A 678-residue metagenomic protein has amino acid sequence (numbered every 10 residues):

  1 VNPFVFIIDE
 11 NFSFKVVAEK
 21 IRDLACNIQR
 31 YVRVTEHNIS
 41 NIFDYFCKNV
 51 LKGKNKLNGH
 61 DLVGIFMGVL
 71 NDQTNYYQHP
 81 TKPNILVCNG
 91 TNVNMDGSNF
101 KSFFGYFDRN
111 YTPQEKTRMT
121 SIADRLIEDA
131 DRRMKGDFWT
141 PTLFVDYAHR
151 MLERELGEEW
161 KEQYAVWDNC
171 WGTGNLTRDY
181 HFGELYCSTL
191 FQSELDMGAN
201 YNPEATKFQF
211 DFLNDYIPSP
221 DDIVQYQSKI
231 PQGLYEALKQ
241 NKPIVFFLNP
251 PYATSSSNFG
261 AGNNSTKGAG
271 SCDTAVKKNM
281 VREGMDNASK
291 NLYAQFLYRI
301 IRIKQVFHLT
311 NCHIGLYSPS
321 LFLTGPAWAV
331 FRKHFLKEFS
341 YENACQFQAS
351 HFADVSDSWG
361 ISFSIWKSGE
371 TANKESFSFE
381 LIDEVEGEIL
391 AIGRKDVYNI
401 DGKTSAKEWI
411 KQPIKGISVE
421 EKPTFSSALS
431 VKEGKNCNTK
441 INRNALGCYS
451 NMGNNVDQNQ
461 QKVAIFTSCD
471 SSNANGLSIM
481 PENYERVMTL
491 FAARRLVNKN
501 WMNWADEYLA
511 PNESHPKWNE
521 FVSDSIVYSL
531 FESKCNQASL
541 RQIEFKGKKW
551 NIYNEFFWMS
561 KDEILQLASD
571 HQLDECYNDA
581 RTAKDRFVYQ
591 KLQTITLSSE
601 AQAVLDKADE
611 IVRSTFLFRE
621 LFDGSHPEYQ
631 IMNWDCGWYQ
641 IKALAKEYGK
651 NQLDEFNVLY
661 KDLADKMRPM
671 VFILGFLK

Functional and structural regions predicted by a protein language model:
V1, M134, T140-D222: Conserved S-adenosyl-L-methionine
V1-T142, Y147-L156, E162-V166, W171 (+1 more regions): Non-catalytic, mostly N-terminal accessory regions of nucleic-acid modification and defense proteins
N2-I8, S358-T424: Flexible, glycine-/basic-rich loop-and-beta segments that form/coincide with the SAM-dependent methyltransferase
D124, G183-L185, N202-P203, A261-N264 (+2 more regions): Short secondary-structure boundary/capping segments
F144, W171-G174, L190-S193, P251 (+4 more regions): An acidic- and aromatic-residue-enriched active-site/binding cleft used to recognize and process polar
M151, N175-H181, D196-A199, S256-F259 (+2 more regions): A short acidic (Asp/Glu
F212-L316, G325: SAM-dependent methyltransferase catalytic-core segment centered on the flexible catalytic loop and adjoining short
T324-G325, A329, K337-S378: Class I S-adenosyl-L-methionine
